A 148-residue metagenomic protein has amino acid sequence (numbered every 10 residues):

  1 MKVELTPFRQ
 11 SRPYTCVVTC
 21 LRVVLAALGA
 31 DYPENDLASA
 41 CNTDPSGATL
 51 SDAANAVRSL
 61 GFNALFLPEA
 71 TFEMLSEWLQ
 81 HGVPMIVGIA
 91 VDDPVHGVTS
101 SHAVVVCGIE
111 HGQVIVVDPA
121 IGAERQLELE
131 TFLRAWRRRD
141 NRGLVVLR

Functional and structural regions predicted by a protein language model:
M1-G47, T71, I86, V91 (+1 more regions): Active-site-adjacent structural segments surrounding the nucleophilic cysteine of cysteine proteases and isopeptidases
L25-A30, R58-F62, R137: Sec-exported extracytoplasmic/periplasmic mature domains
T43-A48, Q80, A90, G97-V98 (+1 more regions): Noncatalytic regulatory segments and standalone regulatory/sensor domains
N55-H81: Helix-adjacent hinge/juxtasegments
S101: Short coil/loop residues immediately preceding or within conserved phosphate-binding loops of NTP-utilizing enzyme
